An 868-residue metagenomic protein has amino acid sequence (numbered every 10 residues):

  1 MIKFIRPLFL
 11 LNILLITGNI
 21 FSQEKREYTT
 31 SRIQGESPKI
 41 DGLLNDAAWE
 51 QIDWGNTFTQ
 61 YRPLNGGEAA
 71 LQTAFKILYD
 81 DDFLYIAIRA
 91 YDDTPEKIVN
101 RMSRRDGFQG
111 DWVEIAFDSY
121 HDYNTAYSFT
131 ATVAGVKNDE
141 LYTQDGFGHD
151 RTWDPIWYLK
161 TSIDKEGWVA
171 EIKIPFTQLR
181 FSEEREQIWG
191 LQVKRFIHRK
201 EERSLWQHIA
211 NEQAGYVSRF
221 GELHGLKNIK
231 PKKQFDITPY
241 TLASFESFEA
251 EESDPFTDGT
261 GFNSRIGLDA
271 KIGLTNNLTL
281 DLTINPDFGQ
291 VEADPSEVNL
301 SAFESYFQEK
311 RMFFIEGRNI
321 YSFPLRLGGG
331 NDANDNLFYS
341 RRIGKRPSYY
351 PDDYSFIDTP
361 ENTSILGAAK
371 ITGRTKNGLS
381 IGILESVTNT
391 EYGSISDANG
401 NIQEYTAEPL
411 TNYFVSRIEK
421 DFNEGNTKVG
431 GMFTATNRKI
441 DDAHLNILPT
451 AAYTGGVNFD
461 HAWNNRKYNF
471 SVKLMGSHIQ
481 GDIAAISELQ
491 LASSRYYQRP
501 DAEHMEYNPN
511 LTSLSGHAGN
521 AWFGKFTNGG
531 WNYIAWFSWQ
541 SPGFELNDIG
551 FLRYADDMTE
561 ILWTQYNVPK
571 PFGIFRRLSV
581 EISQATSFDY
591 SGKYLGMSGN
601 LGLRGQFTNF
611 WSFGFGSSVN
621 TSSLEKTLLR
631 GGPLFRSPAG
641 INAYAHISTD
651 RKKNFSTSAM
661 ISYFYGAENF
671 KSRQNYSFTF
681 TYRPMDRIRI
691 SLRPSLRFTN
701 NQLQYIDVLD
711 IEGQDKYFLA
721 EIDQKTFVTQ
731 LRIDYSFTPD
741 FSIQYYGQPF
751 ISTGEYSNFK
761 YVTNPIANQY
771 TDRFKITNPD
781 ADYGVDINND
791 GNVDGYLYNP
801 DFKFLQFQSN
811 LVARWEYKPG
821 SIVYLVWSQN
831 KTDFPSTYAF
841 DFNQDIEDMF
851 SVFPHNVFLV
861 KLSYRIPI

Functional and structural regions predicted by a protein language model:
M1-F9: Bacterial N-terminal signal peptides that target proteins for export
L8-T17: Bacterial N-terminal signal peptides
Q23-D421, G430-G431, V852: Structural preference for beta-rich elements and adjacent junctions enriched in aromatics
R203-L205, A293-S296, G393-S396, D441-L445 (+3 more regions): Short acidic, glycine/serine/threonine-rich loops at helix termini
A210-K232, E391-A452, H461-N465, K525-N528 (+4 more regions): Outer-membrane beta-barrel transmembrane domain signature of Gram-negative proteins, especially the mid-to-C-terminal
P255-F256, G267-D269, I284-G289, Q403 (+6 more regions): Conserved short loop/turn motifs at secondary-structure junctions
K271, D421-E424, D723-F727: Outer/extracellular conduits and scaffolds centered on Gram-negative outer-membrane beta-barrels
S364-L366, T372, A452, N458 (+1 more regions): Exposed, low-structure sequence patches enriched in small/polar residues
